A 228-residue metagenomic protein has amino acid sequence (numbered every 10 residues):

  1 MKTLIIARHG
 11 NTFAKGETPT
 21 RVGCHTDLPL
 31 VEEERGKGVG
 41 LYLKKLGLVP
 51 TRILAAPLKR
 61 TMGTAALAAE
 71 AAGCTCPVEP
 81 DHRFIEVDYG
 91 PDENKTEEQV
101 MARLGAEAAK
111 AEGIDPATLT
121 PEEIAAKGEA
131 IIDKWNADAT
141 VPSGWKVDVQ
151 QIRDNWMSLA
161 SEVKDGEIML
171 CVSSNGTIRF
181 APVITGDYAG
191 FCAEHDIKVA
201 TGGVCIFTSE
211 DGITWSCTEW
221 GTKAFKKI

Functional and structural regions predicted by a protein language model:
M1-K2, C74, V87-M101, E162-I168 (+1 more regions): Acidic, low-complexity terminal tails and accessory targeting/binding regions of phosphate-metabolizing enzymes
K2-C76: Active-site-proximal alpha-helix that buttresses catalytic centers in soluble enzyme cores
K2-L4, T51, D165-N175: Generic beta-sheet signal
G10, N175-G176, K223: Active-site metal-binding loops of divalent metal-dependent hydrolases
F13, A71-D154: Phosphate-handling substructures
F13, R60-M62, E86-V87, T177-R179: Short, active-site-adjacent cap segments at secondary-structure transitions
C24-E33, T140-V147, D196: Active-site metal-coordination segments of metallo-dependent hydrolases
G40-K44, R153-S161: Generic structural signal for well-ordered alpha-helical scaffold segments
